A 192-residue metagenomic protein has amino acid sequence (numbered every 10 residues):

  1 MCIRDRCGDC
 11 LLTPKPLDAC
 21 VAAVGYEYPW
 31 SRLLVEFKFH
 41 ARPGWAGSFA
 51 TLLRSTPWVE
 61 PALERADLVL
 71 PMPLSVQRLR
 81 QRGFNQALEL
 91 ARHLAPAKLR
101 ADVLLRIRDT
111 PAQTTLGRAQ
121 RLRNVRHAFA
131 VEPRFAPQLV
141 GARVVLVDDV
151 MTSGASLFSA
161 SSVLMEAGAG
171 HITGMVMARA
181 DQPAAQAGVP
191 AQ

Functional and structural regions predicted by a protein language model:
M1-Q192: Glycine-rich phosphate/pyrophosphate-handling loop used in enzymes and phosphotransfer proteins
